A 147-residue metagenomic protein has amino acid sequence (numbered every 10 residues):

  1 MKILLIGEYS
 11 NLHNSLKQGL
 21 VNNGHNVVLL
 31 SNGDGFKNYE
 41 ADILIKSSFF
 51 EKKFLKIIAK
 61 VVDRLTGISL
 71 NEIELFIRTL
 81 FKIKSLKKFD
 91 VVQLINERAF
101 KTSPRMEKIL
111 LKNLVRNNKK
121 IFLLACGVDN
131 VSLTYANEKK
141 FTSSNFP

Functional and structural regions predicted by a protein language model:
M1-I43, R116-N118: N-terminal subdomain of nucleotide-sugar transferases
K2-I6, K82-M106, K120-L123: Short N-terminal targeting/anchoring amphipathic segment
L12-N14, F36-E40, F100-S103, D129-T134: Short catalytic/ligand-binding loop motif for oxyanion handling, primarily in non-cytosolic enzymes, centered on
S31-D34, F89-R98, L124-D129, Y135: Short loop/turn segments at strand-loop or loop-helix junctions that form parts of catalytic or ligand-binding pockets
G33-E72: A conserved catalytic-core segment of Leloir-type glycosyltransferases
A41, L123-P147: Acceptor-binding helix/loop patch of EC 2.4 sugar-transfer enzymes, predominantly nucleotide-sugar-dependent
L65-L86: Alpha-helix-centered segments that form part of catalytic cores
M106-N118: Catalytic-core regions built around general acid/base machinery
